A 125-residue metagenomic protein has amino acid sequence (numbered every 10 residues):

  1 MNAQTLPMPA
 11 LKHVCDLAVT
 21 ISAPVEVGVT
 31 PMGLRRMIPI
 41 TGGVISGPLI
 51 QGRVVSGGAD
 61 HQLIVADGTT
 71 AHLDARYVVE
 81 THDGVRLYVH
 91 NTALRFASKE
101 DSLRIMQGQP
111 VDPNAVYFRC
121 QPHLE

Functional and structural regions predicted by a protein language model:
M1-E125: Beta-strand-enriched cores of mature, soluble protein domains
